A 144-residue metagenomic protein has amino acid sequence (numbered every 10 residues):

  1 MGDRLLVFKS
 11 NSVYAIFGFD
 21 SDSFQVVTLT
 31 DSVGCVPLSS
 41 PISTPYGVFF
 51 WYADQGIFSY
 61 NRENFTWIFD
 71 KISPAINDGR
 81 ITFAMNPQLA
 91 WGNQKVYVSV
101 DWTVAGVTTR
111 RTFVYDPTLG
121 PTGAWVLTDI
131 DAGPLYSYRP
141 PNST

Functional and structural regions predicted by a protein language model:
M1-T144: Beta-sheet-dominated scaffold domains
